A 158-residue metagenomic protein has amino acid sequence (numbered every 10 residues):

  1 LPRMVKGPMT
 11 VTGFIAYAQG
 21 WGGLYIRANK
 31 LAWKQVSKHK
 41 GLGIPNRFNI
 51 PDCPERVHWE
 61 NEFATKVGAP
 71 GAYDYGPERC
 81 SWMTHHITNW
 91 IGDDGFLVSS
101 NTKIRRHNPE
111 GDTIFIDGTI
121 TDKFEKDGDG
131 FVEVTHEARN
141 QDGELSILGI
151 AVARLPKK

Functional and structural regions predicted by a protein language model:
L1, S99-R105: Short alpha-helix capping/helix-loop boundary micro-motifs
L1-Q19, E110-K158: HotDog/MaoC-like acyl-thioester-processing domains
P2-D94, K158: Hot-dog-fold acyl-thioester-processing enzymes
A69, K103-R106, E110: Short, conserved secondary-structure segments in the cores of folded domains
I87-T88, P109-G111: Conserved short hydrophobic patches within well-ordered secondary structure
I91-L97, E125-K126: Phosphate-handling active-site elements
